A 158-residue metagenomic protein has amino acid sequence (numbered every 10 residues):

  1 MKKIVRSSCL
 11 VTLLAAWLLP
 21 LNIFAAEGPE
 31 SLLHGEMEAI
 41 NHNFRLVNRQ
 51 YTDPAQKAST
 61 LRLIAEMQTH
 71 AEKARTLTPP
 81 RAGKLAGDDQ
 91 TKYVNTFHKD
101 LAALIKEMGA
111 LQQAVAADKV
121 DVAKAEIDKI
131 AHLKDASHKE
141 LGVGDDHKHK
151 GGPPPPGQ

Functional and structural regions predicted by a protein language model:
M1-T12: Bacterial N-terminal signal peptides that target proteins for export
V11-L13, I23-F24: Cleavable N-terminal signal peptides
L18-N22: N-terminal signal peptide c-region/cleavage motif recognized by signal peptidases
F24-A65, P156-G157: Immediate post-signal-peptide N-terminus of mature secreted/exported proteins
G35, A39-H42, L46, R62 (+6 more regions): Charged, amphipathic alpha-helical oligomerization/scaffolding segments
R45-L61, L104-I127: Amphipathic, charged alpha-helical scaffolds that flank and support histidine-based chemistry in signaling
A74-T96, D145: Short, solvent-exposed, charged loop/turn and helix-capping segments that join or cap alpha-helices on peripheral
A110-Q158: C-terminal amphipathic alpha-helix
